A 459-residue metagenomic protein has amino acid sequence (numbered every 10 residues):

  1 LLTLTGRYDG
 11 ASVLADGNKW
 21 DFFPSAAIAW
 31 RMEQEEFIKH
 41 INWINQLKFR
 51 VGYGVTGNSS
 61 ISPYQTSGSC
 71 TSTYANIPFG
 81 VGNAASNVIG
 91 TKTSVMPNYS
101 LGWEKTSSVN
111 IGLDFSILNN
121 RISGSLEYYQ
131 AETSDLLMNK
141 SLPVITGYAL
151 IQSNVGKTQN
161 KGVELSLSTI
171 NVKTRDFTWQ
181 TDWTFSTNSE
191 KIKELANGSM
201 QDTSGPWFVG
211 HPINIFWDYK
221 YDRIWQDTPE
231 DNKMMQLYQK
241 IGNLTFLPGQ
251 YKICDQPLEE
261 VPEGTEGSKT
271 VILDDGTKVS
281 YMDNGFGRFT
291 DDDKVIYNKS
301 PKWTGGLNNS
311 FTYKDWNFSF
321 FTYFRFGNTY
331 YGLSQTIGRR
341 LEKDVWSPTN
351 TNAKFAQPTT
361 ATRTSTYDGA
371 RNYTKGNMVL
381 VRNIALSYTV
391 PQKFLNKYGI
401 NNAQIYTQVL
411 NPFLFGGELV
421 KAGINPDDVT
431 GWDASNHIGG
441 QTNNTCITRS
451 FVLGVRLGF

Functional and structural regions predicted by a protein language model:
L1-A15, K19-Q34, T106-V109, I117-G124 (+7 more regions): Surface-exposed extracellular loop regions of Gram-negative outer-membrane beta-barrel proteins
A11, R325-P412: Extracytoplasmic gating/loop element in the C-terminal half of outer-membrane beta-barrel translocons and assembly
L14-N18, H40-N42, V55-Y74, L136-K140 (+4 more regions): Outer-membrane beta-barrel and related beta-rich outer-membrane complex signature in Gram-negative bacteria
E33-L47, S60, L118-R121, V172-W179 (+5 more regions): Short loop/turn motifs that connect adjacent beta-strands in outer-membrane beta-barrel proteins
K39-K105, S123-T158, A196, M200-D202 (+1 more regions): Solvent-exposed loop/turn elements at secondary-structure boundaries
Q65, S153, V172-Y297, L410-V420: Conserved small-residue
I77-S123, I151-T174, G210-T228, N298-W303 (+1 more regions): Outer-membrane beta-barrel signature, preferentially recognizing the C-terminal barrel domain of Gram-negative
V155-G162, T203-D231, T364-T366, G416-F459: C-terminal beta-signal and terminal closure region of outer-membrane beta-barrel proteins
